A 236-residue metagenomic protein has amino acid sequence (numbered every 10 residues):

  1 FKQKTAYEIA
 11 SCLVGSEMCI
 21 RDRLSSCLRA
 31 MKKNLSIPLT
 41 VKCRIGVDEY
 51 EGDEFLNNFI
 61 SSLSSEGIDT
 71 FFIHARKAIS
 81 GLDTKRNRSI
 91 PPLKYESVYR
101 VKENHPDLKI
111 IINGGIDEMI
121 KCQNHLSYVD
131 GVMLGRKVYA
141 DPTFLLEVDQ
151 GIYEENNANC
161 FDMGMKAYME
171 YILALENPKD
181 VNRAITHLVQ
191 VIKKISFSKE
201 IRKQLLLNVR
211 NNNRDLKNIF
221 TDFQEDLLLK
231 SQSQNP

Functional and structural regions predicted by a protein language model:
F1, R23, I90-L93, D117: Short secondary-structure boundary/capping elements
F1-G15, I20: Single conserved hydrophobic/aromatic residue that forms the stacking wall/gate of nucleotide- or nucleobase-binding
S11, S16-E17, A75-R86: Glycine-rich, proline-tolerant flexible connector loops at the mouths of alpha/beta enzymes
R21, F72-H74, P91, I112-N113: Catalytic beta/alpha-barrel core
S26-R29, N34-S36, V47-E49, D53-S61 (+3 more regions): Alpha/beta catalytic cores of nucleotide-metabolism and tRNA/nucleoside-modifying enzymes
V41-K42, I112: Structural beta-sheet core signal
G46-E51, A78-G81, R86-P91: Short, small-residue-enriched loops and turns at beta-alpha junctions that line or gate enzyme active sites
